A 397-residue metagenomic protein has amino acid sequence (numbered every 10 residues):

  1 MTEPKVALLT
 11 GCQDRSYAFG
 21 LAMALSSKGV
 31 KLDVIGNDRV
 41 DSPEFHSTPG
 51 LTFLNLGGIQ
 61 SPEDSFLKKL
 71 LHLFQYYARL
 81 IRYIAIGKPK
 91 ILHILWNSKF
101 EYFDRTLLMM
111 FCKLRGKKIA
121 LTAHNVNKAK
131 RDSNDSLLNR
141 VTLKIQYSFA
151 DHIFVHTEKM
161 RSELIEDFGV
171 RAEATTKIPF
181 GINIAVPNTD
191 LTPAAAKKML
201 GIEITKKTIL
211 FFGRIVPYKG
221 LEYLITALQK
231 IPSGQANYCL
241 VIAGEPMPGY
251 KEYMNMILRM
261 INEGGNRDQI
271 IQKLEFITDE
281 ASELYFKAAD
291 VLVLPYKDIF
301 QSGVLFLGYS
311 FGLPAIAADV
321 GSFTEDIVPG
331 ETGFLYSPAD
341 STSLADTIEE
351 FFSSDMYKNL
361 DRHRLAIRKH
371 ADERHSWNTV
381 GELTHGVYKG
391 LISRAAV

Functional and structural regions predicted by a protein language model:
E3, G11-F19, M23-Y76, I81-Y83 (+4 more regions): N-terminal strand-loop element at the rim of the active site of nucleotide-sugar-dependent glycosyltransferases
D132, S162-E166, E173, G181-M199 (+2 more regions): Acidic anion/phosphate-binding donor-loop and adjacent secondary structure in glycosyltransferase catalytic cores
A195-K198, N359-R374, L383-G386: A short, well-ordered alpha-helix in the C-terminal region of glycosyltransferases
E203-K219, I225-L228, L240-V241: Conserved donor-binding/catalytic core segment of Leloir-type glycosyltransferases
M254-E280: Nucleotide-activated donor-binding/catalytic signature segment of Leloir-type glycosyltransferases, i.e., the conserved
L284-F300, S310-L313: Acidic donor-binding loop of glycosyltransferase active sites
P314-A318, I327: Short hydrophobic beta-strand element within catalytic cores of glycosyltransferases and related nucleotide-activated
P329-G330, F334-T342, E349-M356: Conserved acidic donor-binding segment of nucleotide-sugar-dependent glycosyltransferases
